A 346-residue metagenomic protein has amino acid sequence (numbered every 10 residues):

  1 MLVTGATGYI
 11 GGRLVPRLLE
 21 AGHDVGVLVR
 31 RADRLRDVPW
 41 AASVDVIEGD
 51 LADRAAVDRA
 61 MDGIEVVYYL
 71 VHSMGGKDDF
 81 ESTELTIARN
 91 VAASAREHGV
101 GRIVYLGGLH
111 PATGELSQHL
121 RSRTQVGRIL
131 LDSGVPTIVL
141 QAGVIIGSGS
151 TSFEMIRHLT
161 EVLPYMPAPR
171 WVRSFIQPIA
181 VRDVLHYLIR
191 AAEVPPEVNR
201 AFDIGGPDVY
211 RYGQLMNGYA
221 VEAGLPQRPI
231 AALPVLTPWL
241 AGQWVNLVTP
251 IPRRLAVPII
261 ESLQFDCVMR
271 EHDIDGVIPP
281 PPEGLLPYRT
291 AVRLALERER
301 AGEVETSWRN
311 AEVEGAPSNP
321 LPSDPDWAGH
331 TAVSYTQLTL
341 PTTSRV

Functional and structural regions predicted by a protein language model:
M1-A21: N-terminal Rossmann NAD(P)H-binding glycine-rich loop of SDR-like oxidoreductase domains
D33-H98, G108-E115: NAD(P)H-binding glycine-rich loop region in Rossmannoid oxidoreductase-like domains and their noncatalytic homologs
G107, R128-T151, M155-H158, V162 (+1 more regions): Conserved beta-loop-beta element that borders a ligand/cofactor-binding pocket
G147-M155, A191-F202, L225-R228: Glycine/proline-rich active-site loop of Rossmann-fold NAD(P)-dependent oxidoreductases
T151-S152, W171-A192, R200, Q214: Substrate-positioning beta->alpha
F175-R182, I204-E222, A232-Q243, E283-P287 (+1 more regions): Substrate-binding strand-loop-helix patch in Rossmann-like NAD(P)-dependent oxidoreductase/epimerase domains
L236-G329: A hydrophobic C-terminal alpha-helical subdomain
Y335-T342: Conserved small/polar residues in nucleotide/adenosyl-binding loops
